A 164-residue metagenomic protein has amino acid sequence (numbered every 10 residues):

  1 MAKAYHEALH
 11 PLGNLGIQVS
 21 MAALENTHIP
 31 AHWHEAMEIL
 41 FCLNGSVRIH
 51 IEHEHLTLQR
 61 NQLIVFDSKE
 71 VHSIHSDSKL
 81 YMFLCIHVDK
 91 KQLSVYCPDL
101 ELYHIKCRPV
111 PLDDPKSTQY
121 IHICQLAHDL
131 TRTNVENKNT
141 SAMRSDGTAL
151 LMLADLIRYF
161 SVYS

Functional and structural regions predicted by a protein language model:
M1-Q59, E101-H104: Generic protein-terminus/edge-of-domain signal
E38-L40, C85, L151: Residues embedded in well-ordered beta-strands
C42-N44, D67, D77: A short, compositionally biased micro-patch
E54-L56, I64, M82-L84: Short beta-strand segments
L58-V71: Conserved metal-binding segment of the jelly-roll/cupin
K69-Q92, Y96-D99: Ligand-binding loop in jelly-roll beta-barrel domains
E101-Y163: Amphipathic alpha-helical segments enriched in hydrophobic/aromatic residues interleaved with Lys/Arg
